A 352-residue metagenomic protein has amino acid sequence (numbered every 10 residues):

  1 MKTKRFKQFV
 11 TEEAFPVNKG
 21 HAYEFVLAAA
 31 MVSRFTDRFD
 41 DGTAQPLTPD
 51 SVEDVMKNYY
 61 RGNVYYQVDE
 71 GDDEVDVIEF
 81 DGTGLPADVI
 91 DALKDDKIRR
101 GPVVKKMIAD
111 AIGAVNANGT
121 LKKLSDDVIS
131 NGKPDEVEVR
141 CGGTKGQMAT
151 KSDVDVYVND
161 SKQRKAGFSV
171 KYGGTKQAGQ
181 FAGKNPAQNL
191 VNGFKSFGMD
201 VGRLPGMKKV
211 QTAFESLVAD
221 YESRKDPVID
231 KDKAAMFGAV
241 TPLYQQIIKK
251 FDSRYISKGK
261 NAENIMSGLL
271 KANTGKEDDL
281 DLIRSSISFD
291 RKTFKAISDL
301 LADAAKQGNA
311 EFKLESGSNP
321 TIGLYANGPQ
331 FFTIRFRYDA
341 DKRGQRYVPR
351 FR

Functional and structural regions predicted by a protein language model:
M1-T11: Short acidic, low-complexity intrinsically disordered linear motifs used for protein-protein interactions
V10-S152, V156-R352: Short, positively charged
